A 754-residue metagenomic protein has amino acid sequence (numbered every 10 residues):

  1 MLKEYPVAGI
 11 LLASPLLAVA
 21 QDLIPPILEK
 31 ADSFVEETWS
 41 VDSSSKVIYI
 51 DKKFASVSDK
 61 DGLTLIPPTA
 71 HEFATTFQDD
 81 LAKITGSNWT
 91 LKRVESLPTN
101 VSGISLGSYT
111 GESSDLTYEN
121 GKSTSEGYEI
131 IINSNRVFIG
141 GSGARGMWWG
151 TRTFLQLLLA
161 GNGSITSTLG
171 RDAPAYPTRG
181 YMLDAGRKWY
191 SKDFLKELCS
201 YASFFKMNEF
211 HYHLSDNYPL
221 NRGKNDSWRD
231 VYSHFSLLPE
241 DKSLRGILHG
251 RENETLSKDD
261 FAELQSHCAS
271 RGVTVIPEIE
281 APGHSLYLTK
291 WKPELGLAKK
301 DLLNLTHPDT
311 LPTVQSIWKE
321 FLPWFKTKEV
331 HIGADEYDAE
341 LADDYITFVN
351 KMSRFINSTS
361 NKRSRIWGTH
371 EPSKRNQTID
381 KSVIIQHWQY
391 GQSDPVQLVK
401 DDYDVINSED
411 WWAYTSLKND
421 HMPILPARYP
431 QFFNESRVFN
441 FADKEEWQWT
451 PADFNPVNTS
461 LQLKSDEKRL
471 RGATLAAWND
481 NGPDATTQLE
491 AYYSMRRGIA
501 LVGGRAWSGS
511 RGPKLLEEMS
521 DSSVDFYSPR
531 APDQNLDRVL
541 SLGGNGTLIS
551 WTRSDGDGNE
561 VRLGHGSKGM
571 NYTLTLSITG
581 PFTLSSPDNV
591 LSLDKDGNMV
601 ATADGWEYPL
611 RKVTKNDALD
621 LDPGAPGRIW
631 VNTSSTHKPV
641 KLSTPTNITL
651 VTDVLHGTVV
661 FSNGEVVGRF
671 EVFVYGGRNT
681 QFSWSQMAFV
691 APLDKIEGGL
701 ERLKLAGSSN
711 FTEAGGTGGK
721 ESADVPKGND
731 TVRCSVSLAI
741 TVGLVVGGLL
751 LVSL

Functional and structural regions predicted by a protein language model:
A18-R145, W149-P174, L322, R365-P372 (+2 more regions): Acidic, contiguous N-terminal accessory segments
G121-L302, K319-E329, W478: Feature activates predominantly on carbohydrate-active enzymes
F210-Y212, F261-C268, L574-L576, K641-S662: Short tryptophan-centered beta-strand motifs in secreted/extracellular beta-sheet-rich domains of glycan-recognition
L288, P293-I384, W388-D402: Active-site neighborhood of glycoside hydrolase catalytic domains
G544-D620, L693, G699-G715: Extracellular glycan-recognition modules
D604-N647: Short, aromatic/His-centered strand-loop micro-motif at the edge of beta-sheets
V667-G719: Flexible glycan-contacting loops in extracellular carbohydrate-active proteins
N729-L754: Cleavable C-terminal sorting propeptides in eukaryotic secreted/cell-surface proteins
